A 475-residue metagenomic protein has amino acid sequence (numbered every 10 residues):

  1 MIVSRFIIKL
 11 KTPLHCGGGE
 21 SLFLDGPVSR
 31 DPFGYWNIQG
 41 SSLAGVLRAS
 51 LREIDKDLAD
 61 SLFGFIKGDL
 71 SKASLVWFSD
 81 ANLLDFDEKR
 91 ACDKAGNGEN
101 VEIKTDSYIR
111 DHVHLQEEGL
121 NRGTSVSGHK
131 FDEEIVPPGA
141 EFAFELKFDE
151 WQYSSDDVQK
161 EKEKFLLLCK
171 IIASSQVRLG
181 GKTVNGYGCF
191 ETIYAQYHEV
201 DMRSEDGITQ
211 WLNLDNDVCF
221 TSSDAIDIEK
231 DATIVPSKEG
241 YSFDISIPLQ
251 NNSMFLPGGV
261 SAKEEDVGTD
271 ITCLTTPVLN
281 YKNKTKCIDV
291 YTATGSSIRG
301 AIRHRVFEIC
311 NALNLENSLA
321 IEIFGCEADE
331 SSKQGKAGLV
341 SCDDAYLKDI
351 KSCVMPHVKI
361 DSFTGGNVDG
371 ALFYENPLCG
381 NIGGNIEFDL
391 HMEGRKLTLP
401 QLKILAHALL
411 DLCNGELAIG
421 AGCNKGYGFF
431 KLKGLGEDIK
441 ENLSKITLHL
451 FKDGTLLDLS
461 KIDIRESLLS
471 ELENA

Functional and structural regions predicted by a protein language model:
M1-A475: Small/polar/charged residue-enriched interaction surfaces, especially the RNA/DNA-contacting tracks of RNP/CRISPR
